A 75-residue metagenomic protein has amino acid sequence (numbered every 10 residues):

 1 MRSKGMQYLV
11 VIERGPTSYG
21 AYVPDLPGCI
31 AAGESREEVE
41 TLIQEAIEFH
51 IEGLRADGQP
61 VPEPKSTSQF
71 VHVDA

Functional and structural regions predicted by a protein language model:
M1-Y8, E37, T41-A75: Short, charged, surface-exposed hinge/linker loops at domain edges that act as mobile lids or interdomain connectors
Y8, Y19, C29-A31: Structural detector for hydrophobic anchor residues on beta-strands
V11-V23: Short aromatic-glycine-(Arg/Gly/Cys) micro-motifs in beta-strand/loop hairpins
V23, G33-E34, E48: Short stretches within intrinsically disordered, low-complexity N-terminal or propeptide regions
P24-P27, P62: Proline-centered helix-kink/hinge sites
P27-E37: A short, exposed loop/beta-hairpin motif centered on an aromatic-Gly-Thr core
